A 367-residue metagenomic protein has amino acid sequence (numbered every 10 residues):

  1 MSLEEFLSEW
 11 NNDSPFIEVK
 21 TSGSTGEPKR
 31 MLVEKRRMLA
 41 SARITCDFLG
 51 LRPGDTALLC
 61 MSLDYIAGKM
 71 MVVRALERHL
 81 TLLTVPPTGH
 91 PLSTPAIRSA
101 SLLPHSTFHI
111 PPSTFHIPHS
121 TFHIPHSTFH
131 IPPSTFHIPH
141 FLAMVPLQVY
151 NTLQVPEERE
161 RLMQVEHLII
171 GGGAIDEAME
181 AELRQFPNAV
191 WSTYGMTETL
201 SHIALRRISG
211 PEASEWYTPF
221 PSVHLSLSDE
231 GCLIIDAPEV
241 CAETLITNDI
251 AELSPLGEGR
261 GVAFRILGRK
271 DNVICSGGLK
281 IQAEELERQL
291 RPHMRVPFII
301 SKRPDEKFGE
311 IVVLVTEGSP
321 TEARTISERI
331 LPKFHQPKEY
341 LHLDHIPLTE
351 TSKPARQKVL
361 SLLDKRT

Functional and structural regions predicted by a protein language model:
L3-V19: Conserved pre-ATP/AMP-binding loop-to-beta segment of ANL
F16-R43, G50: Conserved AMP-binding A3 loop
S24, V145, G172, G195 (+2 more regions): Active-site glycine-centered loops adjacent to acidic/histidine catalytic or metal-binding residues that shape
K35-A40, L58-N151: AMP-binding/adenylate-forming
V155-G210: Gly/Ser/Thr-rich phosphate-binding loop
N188-E230, V240-T244: Conserved ATP-binding loop and adjacent catalytic segment of the adenylate-forming AMP-binding
L245-H335: AMP-binding/adenylate-forming catalytic core of the ANL superfamily
S301, V313-E317, I326-T367: Conserved C-terminal "lid"/linker of ANL adenylate-forming enzymes
